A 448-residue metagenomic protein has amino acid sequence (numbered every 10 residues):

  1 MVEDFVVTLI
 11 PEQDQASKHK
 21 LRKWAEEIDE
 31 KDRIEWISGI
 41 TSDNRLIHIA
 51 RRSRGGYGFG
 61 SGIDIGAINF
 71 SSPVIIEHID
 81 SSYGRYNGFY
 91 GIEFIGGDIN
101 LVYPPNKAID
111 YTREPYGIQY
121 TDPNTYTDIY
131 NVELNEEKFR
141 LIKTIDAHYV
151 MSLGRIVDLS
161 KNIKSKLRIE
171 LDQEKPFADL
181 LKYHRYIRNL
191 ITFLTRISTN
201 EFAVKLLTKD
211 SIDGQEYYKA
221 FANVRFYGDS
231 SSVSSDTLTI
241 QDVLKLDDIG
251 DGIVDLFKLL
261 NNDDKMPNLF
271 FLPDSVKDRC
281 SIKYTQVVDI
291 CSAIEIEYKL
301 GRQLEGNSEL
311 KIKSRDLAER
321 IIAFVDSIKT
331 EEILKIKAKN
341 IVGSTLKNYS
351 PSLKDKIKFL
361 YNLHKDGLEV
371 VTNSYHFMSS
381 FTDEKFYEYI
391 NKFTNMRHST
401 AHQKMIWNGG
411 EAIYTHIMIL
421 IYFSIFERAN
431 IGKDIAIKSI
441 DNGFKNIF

Functional and structural regions predicted by a protein language model:
M1-S198: Long, contiguous, compositionally biased segments that the model treats as domain-scale units
F5-L21, D29-D32, G97, L101-N106 (+2 more regions): Short, charged N-terminal helix-start/capping segments
D14, D29, T41, D64 (+25 more regions): Serine/threonine-rich low-complexity intrinsically disordered regions
A16, A25, A50, A67 (+13 more regions): A sequence-composition feature that detects small, non-aromatic residues
G39, G55-G62, G66, G84 (+14 more regions): Residue-identity detector for glycine
N69-I76, D80-Y86, F221-S232, I322-K337: Short N-terminal signal/transit or membrane-insertion segments and the immediately adjacent low-complexity/disordered
A178-D255: Internal, Lys/Arg-enriched amphipathic helical interaction segments that engage polyanionic partners
S231-F448: Amphipathic, oligomerization/interface secondary-structure segments
